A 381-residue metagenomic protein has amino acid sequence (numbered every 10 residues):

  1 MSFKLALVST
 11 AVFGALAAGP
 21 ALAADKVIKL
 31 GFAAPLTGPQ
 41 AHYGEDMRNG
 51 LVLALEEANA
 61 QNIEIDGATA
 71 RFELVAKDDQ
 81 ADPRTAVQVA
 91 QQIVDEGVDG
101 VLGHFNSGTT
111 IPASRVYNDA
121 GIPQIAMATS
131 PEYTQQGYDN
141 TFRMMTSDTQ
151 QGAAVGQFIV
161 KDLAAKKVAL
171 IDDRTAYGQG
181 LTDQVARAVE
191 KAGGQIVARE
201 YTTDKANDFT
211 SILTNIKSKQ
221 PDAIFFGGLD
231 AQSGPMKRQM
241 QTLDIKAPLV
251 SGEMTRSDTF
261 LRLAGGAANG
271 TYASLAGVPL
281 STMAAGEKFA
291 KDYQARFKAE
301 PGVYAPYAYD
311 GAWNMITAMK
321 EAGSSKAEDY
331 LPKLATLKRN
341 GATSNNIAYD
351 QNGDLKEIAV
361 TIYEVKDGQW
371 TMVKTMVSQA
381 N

Functional and structural regions predicted by a protein language model:
S2-V12, A23-N381: Extracytosolic ligand-binding ectodomains
A18-P20: N-terminal signal peptide c-region/cleavage motif recognized by signal peptidases
